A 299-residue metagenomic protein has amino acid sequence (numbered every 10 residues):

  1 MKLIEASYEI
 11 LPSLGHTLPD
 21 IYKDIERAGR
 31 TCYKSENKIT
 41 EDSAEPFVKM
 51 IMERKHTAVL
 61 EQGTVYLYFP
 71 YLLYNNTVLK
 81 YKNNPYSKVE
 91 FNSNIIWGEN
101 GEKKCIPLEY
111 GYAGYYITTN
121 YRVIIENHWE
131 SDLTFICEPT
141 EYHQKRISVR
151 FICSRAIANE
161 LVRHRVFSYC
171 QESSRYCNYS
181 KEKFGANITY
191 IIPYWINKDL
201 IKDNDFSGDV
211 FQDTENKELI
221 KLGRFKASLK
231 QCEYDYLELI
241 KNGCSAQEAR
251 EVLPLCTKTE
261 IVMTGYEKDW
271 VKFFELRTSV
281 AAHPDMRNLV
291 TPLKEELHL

Functional and structural regions predicted by a protein language model:
M1-L299: Family-specific signature for flavin-dependent thymidylate synthase
